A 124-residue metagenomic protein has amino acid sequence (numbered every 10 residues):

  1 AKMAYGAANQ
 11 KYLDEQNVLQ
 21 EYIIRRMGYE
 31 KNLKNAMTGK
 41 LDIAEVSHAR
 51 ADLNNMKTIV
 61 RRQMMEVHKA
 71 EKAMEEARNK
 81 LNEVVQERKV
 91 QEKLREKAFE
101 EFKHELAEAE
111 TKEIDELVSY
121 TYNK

Functional and structural regions predicted by a protein language model:
K2-K124: Charge-rich amphipathic alpha-helical interaction elements
